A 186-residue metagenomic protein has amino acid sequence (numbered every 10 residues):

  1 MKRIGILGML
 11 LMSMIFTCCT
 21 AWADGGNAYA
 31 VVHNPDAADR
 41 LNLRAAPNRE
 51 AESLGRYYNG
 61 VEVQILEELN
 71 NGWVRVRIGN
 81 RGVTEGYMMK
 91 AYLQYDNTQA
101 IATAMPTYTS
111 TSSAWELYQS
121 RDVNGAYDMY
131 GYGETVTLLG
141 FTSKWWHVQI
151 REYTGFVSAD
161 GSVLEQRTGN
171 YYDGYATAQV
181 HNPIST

Functional and structural regions predicted by a protein language model:
K2-A23: Sec-dependent N-terminal signal peptides of Gram-positive bacterial secreted proteins and lipoproteins
G5-G8, A28-A30, G86, G140 (+2 more regions): Small side chains
G5-L7, F16, V32, G79 (+3 more regions): Residues marking helix boundaries in flexible regions
A21-N42, G55-N59, L66-L69, Y92-E116 (+3 more regions): SH3-family beta-barrel domains
R44-A46, G79, Y118-S120, R151: Predominantly extracellular/luminal cell-surface or secreted proteins
P47-E52, S120-G125: Short alpha-helix capping/helix-loop boundary micro-motifs
S53-K90, D128-S162: SH3/SH3-like beta-barrel superfamily modules
